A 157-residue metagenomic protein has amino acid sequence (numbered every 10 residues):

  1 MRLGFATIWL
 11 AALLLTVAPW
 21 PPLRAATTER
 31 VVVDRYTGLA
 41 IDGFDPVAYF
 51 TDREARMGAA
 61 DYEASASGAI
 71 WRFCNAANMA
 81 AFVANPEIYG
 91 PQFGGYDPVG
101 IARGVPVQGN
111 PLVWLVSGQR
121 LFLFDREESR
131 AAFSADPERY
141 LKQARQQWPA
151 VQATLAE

Functional and structural regions predicted by a protein language model:
M1-F5: Positively charged n-region of N-terminal signal peptides that target proteins for export
T7-A18: Bacterial N-terminal signal peptides
P22-E157: Charged, low-complexity intrinsically disordered segments
